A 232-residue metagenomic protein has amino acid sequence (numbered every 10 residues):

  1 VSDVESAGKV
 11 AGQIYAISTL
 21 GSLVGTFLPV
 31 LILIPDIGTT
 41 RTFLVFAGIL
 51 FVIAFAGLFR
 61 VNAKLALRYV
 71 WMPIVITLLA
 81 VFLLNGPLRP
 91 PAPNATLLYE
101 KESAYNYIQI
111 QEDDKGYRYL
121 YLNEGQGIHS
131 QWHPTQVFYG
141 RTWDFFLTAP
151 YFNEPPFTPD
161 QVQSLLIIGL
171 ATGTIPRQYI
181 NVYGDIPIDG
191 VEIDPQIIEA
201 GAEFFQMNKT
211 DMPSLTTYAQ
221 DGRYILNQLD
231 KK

Functional and structural regions predicted by a protein language model:
V1-D3: Intracellular juxtamembrane helix-capping segments at the cytosolic ends of symmetry-related transmembrane helices
V10-R60: Membrane-embedded alpha-helical segments of integral membrane proteins
P35, I168-G169, V191, T216-A219: Active-site-adjacent beta-strand anchor residues
L50-K64, A80-P87: C-terminal membrane-cytosol helix-exit motif in multi-pass small-molecule transporters
N62-V75: Membrane-interfacial entry segments at the cytosolic side of transmembrane helices
P73-D189, D194-M207: Class I S-adenosylmethionine
I198-K232: S-adenosyl-L-methionine
